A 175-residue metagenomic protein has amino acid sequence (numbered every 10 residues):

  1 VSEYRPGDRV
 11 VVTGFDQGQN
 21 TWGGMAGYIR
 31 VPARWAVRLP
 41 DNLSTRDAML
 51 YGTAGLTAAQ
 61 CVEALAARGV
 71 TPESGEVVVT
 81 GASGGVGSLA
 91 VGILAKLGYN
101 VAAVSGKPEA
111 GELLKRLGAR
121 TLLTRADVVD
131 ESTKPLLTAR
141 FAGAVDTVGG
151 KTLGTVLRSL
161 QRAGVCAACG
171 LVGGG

Functional and structural regions predicted by a protein language model:
V1-Q17: Glycine-rich beta-strand-centered segment in the early N-terminal region that forms part of a ligand/cofactor-binding
R9, E76, G164-V165: Short glycine-centered segments of the SAM/dcSAM-binding site in methyltransferase folds
V11, A142-V145, A167: N-terminal Rossmann-like NAD(P) cofactor-binding module of classical short-chain dehydrogenase/reductase
Q17-A33: A structural motif shared across PLP-dependent enzymes of the aminotransferase-like
N20, K151-G175: Glycine-rich phosphate-binding loop and adjacent beta-alpha segment of Rossmann(oid) nucleotide-cofactor-binding
M49-D127: Mid-domain Rossmann-like dinucleotide-binding core that forms the NAD(H)/NADP(H) cofactor-binding site
V128-A139: Short amphipathic alpha-helix with an adjacent loop that forms part of the alpha/beta core around
